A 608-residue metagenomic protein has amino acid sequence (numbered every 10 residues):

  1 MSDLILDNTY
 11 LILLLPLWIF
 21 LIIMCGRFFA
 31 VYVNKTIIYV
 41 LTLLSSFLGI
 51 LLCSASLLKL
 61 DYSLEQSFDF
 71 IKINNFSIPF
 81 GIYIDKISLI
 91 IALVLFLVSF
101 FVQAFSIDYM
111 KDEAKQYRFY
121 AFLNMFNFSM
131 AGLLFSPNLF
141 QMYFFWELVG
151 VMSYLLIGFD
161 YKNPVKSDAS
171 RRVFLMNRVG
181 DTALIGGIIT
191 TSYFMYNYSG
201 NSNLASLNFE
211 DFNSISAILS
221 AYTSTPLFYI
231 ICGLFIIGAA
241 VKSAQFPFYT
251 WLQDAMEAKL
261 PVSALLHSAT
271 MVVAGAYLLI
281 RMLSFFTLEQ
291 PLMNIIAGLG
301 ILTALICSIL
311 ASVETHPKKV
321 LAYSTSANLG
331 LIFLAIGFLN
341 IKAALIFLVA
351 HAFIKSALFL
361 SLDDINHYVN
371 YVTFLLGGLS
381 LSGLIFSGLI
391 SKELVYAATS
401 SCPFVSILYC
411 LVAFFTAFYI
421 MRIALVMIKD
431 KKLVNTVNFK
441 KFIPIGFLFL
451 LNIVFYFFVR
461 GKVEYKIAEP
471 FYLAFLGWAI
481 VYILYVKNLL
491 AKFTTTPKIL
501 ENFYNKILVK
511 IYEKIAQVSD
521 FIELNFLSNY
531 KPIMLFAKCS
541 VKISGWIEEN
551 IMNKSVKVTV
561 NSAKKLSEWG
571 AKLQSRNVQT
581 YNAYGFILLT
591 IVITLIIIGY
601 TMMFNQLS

Functional and structural regions predicted by a protein language model:
M1-Y10, L21-A121, S199-S224, Y229 (+4 more regions): Transmembrane helix-loop-helix hairpins at membrane boundaries of multipass inner-membrane proteins
S2-L14, T36-V40, F80-V94, G132-F145 (+5 more regions): Membrane-entry segments of alpha-helical transmembrane domains in multi-pass membrane proteins
F20-M24, S308, Y419, I423 (+2 more regions): Alpha-helical transmembrane segments
L51-Y62, Y193, I453-F457, I483-Y485 (+1 more regions): Alpha-helical transmembrane segments of multi-pass membrane proteins
P79-F96, S220-A239, L408-A413, I467-A479: Hydrophobic alpha-helical transmembrane segments
F101-M142, M152-T436, L450-F457: Hydrophobic transmembrane alpha-helices and their helix-loop junctions in integral membrane proteins
Y368-V372, I423-D520, L573-L589: Cytoplasmic/organellar membrane-interface segments at the starts of transmembrane helices in multi-pass inner-membrane
E464, L489-S608: Aromatic-capped, Gly/Pro-kinked transmembrane alpha-helices
